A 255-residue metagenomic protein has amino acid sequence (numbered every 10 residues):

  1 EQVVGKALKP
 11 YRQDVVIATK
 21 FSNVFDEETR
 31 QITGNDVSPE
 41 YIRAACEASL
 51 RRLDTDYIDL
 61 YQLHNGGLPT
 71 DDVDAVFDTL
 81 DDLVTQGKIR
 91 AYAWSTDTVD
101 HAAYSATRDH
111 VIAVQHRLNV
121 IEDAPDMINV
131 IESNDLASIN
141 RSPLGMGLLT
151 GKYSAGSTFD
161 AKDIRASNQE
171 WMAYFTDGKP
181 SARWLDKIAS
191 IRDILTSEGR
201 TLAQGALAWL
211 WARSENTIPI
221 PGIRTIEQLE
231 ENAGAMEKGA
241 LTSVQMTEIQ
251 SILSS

Functional and structural regions predicted by a protein language model:
E1-V15: N-terminal binding-site loop/beta-alpha segment at the start of enzyme catalytic domains that lines or forms
G5, K9, R43, E47-L50 (+4 more regions): Solvent-exposed, non-membrane alpha-helical residues enriched in polar/charged side chains
D14-K20, I139-P143: Non-cysteine beta-strand/loop elements that form the S-adenosyl-L-methionine
A18-T33, Y57, Q62: N-terminal small/glycine-rich loop or linker at the start of catalytic domains across soluble metabolic enzymes
E28-R43, L68-P69: Active-site mouth loops of central-metabolism enzymes
V37-L53, T98-Y104: Short, acidic/polar
L50-P69: Active-site groove signature of glycoside hydrolases
G66-S254: Beta/alpha (TIM)-barrel catalytic core signal, keyed to glycine-rich beta->alpha loops juxtaposed to Asp/Glu that bind
